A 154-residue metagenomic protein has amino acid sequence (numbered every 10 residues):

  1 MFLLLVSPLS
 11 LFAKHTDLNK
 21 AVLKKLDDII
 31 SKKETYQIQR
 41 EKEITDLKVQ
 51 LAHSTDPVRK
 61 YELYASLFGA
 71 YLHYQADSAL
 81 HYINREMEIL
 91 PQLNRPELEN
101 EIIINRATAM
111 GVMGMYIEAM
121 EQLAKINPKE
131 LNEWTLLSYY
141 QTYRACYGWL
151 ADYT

Functional and structural regions predicted by a protein language model:
F2-L4, S10-T154: A "functional boundary" signal
